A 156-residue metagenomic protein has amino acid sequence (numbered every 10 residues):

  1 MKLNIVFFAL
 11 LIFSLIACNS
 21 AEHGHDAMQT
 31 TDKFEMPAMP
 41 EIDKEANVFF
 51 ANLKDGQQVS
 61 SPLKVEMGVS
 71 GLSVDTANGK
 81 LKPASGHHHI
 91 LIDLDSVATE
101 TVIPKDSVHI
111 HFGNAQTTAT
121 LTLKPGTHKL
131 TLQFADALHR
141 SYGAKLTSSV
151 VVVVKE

Functional and structural regions predicted by a protein language model:
S14-A17: C-terminal motif of bacterial Sec signal peptides marking the signal peptidase cleavage site
N19-A21: Bacterial signal peptide processing site
K33-S60: Short, compositionally biased P/S/T/A/G/V-rich stretches that sit at domain boundaries
G68-K80: Short amphipathic, basic-aromatic surface patches that mediate peripheral association with negatively charged
K80-H88: Short coil-to-beta strand junction motifs in C2/discoidin
V97-A98, A135-G143: Short acidic/polar inter-strand loop motif in beta-rich domains
L121-T127: Surface-exposed, short loops/turns at beta-strand junctions within beta-sandwich domains
